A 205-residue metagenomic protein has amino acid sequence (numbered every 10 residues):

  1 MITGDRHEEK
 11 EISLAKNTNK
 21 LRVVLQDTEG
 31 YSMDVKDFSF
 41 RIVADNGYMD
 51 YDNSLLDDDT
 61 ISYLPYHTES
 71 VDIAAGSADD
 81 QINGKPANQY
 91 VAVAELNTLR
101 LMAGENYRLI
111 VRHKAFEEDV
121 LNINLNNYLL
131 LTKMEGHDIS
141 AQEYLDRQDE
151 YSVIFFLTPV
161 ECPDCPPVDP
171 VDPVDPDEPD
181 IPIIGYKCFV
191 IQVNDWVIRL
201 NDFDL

Functional and structural regions predicted by a protein language model:
M1-N17: Short, low-hydrophobicity acidic/polar segments
T3, L14, Y31, R100-M102: Sterically constrained small-residue positions within well-ordered secondary structures of folded domains
I12, V23, F40, L109-V111 (+1 more regions): Hydrophobic beta-strand residues in large extracellular and virion-surface proteins
N19-L21: Structural beta-strand segments of beta-rich domains
V24-M33: Structural motif
M33-I139, L205: Tryptophan-paired
T98-L205: Hydrophilic extracytoplasmic domains
